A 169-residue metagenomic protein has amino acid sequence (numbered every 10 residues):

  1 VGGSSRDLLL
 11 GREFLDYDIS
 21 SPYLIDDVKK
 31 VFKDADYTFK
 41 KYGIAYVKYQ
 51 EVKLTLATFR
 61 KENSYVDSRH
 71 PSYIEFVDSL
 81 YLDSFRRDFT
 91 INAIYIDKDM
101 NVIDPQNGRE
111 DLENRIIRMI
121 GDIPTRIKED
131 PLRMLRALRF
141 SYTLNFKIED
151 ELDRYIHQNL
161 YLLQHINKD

Functional and structural regions predicted by a protein language model:
V1-D169: Catalytic cores of the polymerase beta-like nucleotidyltransferase superfamily and closely associated nucleotide
